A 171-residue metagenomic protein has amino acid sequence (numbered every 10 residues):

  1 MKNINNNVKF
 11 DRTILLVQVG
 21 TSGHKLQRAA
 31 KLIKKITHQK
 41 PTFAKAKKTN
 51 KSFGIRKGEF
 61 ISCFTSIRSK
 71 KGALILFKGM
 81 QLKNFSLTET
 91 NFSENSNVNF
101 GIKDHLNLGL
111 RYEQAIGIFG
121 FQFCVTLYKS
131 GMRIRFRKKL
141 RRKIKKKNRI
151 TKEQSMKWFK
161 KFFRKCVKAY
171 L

Functional and structural regions predicted by a protein language model:
M1-L171: Ribosome-associated RNA-binding proteins
